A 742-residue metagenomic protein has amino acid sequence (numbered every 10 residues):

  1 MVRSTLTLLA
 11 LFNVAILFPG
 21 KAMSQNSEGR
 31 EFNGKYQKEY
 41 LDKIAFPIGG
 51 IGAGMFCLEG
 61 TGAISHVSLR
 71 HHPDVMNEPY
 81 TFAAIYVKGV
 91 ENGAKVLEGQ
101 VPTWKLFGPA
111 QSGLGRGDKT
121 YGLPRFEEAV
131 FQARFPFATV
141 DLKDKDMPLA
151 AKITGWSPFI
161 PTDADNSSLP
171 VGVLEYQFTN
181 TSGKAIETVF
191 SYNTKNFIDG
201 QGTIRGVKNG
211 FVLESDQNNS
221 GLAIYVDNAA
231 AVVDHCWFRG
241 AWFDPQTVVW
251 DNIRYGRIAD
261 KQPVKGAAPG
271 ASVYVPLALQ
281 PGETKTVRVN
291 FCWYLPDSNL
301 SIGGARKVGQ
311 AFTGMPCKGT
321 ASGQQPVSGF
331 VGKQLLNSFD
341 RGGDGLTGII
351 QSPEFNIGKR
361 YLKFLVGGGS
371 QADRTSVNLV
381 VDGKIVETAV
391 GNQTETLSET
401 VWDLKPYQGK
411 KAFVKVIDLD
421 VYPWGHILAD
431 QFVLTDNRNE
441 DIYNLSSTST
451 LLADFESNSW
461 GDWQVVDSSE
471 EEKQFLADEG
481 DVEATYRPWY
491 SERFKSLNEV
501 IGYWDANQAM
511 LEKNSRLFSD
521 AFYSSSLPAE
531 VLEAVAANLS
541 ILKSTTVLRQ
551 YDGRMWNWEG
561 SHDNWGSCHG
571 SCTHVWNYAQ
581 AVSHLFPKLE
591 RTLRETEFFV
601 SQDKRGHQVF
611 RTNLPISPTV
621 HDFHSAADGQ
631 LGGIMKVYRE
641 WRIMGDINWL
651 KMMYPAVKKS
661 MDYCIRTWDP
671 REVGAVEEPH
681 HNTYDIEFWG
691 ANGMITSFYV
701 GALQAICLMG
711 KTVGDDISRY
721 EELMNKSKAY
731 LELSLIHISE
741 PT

Functional and structural regions predicted by a protein language model:
G34-E78, R257-G270, E283, V287 (+5 more regions): Substrate-binding groove/exosite segments of carbohydrate-active enzymes
L106-V171, P245-V273: Extended, loop-rich substrate-binding clefts of extracytoplasmic carbohydrate-active enzymes
P158-Y255, V273, S322, S446 (+2 more regions): Polysaccharide-binding surfaces and accessory modules of carbohydrate-active proteins
V273, L335-G358, L397-V401: Short beta-strands within extracellular/lumenal beta-sheet-rich domains
G303-P316, N437-L476: Extracellular carbohydrate-recognition regions
F355-K363, K410-K411: Extended extracellular/luminal ectodomain segments enriched in beta-structured repeat modules
V380-A412, I417-W424: Extracellular carbohydrate recognition and processing domains and analogous Trp-centered ligand-binding platforms
S734-T742: Residue-level detector of conserved catalytic or cofactor/ligand-binding positions in enzyme active sites
